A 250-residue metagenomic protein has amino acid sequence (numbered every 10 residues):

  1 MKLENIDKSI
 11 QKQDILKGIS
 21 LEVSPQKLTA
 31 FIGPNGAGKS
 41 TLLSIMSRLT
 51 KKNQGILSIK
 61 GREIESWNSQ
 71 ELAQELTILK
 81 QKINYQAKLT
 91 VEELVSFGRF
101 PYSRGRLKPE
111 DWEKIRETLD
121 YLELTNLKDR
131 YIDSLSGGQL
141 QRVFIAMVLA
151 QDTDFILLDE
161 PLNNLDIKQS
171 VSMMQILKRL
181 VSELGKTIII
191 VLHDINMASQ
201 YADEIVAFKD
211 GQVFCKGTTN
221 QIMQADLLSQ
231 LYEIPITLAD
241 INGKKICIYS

Functional and structural regions predicted by a protein language model:
M1-L3, L16: Conserved structural motif at the start of ABC-family nucleotide-binding domains
I32-P34: The feature captures the beta-strand-to-loop junction immediately N-terminal to the Walker
S47: Helix-to-loop junction immediately C-terminal to a conserved catalytic motif
G55-E63, L72: Conserved ABC transporter NBD signature motif
S96, P109-L127, D152, L157: Conserved ABC ATPase "signature" region
Y131-L135, Q139: Conserved ABC ATPase signature
L231-S250: ABC ATPase nucleotide-binding domains
